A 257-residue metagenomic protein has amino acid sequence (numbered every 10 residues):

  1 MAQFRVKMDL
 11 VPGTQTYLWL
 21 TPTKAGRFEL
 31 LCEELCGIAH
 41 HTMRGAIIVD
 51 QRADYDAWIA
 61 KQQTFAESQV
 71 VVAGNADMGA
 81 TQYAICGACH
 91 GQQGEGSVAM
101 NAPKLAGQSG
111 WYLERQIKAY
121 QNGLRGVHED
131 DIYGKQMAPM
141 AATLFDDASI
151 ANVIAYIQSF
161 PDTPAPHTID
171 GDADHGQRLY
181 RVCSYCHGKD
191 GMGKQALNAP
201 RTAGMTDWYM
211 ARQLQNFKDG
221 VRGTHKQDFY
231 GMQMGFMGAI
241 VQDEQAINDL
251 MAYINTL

Functional and structural regions predicted by a protein language model:
M1-A73: Non-transmembrane, membrane-proximal soluble domains of secreted or membrane proteins
A25, R44, D77-G87, Q108 (+2 more regions): Sequence context surrounding c-type heme c attachment/ligation sites in exported
C32-E33, G79, A84-Q93, V153 (+5 more regions): The canonical Cys-X-X-Cys-His
M43, V98-K104, Y120-N152, A165-G171 (+2 more regions): Axial heme c-ligation environment in periplasmic c-type cytochrome domains
I48-R52, P103-Q108, P200-M205: Short cysteine/histidine-rich metal-coordination sites, predominantly Zn2+-binding motifs
D54-Y83, Q93-N101, A155-Y180, Q195-N198: Electrostatic cytochrome c docking/interface patches
T81-Q121: The feature marks the first
